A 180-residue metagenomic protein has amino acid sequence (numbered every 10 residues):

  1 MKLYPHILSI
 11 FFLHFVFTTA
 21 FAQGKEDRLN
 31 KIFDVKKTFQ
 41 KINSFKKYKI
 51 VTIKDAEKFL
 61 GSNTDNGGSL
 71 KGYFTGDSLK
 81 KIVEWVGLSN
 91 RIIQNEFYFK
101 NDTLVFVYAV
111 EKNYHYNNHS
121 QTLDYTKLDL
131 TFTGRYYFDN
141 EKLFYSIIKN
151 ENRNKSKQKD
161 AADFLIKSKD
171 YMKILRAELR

Functional and structural regions predicted by a protein language model:
M1-K25: Bacterial Sec-dependent N-terminal signal peptides
G24-G87, R91-R180: Buried hydrophobic residues that stabilize the cores of well-folded domains
